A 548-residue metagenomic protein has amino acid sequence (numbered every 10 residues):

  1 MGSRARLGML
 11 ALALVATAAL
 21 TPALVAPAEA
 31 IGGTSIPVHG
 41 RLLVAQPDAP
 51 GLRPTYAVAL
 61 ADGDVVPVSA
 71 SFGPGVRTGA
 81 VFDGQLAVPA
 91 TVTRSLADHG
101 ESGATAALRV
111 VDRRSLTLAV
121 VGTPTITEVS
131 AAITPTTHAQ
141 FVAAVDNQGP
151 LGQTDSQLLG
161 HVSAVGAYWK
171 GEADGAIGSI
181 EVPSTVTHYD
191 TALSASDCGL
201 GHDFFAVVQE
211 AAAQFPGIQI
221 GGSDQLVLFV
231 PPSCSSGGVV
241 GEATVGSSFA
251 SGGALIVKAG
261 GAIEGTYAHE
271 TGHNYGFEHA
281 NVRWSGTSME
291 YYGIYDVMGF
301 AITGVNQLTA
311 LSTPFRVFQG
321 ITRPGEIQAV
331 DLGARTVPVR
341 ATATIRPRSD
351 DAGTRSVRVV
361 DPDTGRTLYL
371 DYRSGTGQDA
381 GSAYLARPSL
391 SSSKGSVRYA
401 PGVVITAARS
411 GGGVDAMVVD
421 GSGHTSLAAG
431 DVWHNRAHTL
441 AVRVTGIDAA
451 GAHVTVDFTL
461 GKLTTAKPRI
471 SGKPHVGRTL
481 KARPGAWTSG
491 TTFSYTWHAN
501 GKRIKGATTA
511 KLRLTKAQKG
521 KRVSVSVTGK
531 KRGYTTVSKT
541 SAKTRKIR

Functional and structural regions predicted by a protein language model:
G2-A30: Secretory targeting and sorting signals
L20, L460-R548: Ser/Thr/Pro/Gly-rich low-complexity disordered regions
I31-Y56: Structural detector for short beta-strands of small beta-barrel domains
P37-H39, S71-P74, V245-V257, R335-K462 (+4 more regions): Non-catalytic C-terminal accessory/binding modules of secreted extracellular proteins
P47-P50, T125-H138, Q153, V305-A310 (+1 more regions): Short, solvent-exposed loop/turn elements at domain surfaces
D62-R77: Beta-strand/loop nucleic-acid-binding surfaces
G73-R77, D83, A87-Y267, Y275-S285 (+2 more regions): Propeptide-to-catalytic entry region of secreted or membrane-anchored zinc metalloproteases
Q225, P232-G381: Extracellular hydrolytic enzyme modules, especially secreted metalloproteases of the metzincin/thermolysin-like class
